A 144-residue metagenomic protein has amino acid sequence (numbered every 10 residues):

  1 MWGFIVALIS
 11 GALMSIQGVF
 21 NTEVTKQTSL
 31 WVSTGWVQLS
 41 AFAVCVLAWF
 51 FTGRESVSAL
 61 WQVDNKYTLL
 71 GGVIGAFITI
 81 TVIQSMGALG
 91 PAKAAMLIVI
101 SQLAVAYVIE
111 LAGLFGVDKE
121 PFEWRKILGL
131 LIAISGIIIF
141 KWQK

Functional and structural regions predicted by a protein language model:
M1-I9, K26, W31, F42-Y67 (+4 more regions): Membrane-interface interhelical linkers
M1-Q27, F77, T81, S135: Glycine-/small-residue-enriched transmembrane alpha-helix faces in small-molecule transporters and effluxers
L8, A12, I16, A43 (+4 more regions): Hydrophobic/aromatic residues within the transmembrane alpha-helices of Major Facilitator Superfamily
M14, C45-T52, V82, A106-E110 (+1 more regions): Structural signal for membrane-spanning alpha-helices in multi-pass inner-membrane proteins, emphasizing helix cores
K26-L30, T81-I100: Structural motif at transmembrane-helix junctions in multi-pass transporters
T34-G35, A95-M96, E123-K126: Hydrophobic/aromatic positions within or immediately flanking transmembrane alpha-helices of multi-pass small-molecule
S40-V44, L97-A112, L131: Alpha-helical transmembrane segments of compact multi-pass small-molecule transporters, enriched in specific families
F122-K141: Hydrophobic transmembrane alpha-helices of multi-pass small-molecule transport proteins
